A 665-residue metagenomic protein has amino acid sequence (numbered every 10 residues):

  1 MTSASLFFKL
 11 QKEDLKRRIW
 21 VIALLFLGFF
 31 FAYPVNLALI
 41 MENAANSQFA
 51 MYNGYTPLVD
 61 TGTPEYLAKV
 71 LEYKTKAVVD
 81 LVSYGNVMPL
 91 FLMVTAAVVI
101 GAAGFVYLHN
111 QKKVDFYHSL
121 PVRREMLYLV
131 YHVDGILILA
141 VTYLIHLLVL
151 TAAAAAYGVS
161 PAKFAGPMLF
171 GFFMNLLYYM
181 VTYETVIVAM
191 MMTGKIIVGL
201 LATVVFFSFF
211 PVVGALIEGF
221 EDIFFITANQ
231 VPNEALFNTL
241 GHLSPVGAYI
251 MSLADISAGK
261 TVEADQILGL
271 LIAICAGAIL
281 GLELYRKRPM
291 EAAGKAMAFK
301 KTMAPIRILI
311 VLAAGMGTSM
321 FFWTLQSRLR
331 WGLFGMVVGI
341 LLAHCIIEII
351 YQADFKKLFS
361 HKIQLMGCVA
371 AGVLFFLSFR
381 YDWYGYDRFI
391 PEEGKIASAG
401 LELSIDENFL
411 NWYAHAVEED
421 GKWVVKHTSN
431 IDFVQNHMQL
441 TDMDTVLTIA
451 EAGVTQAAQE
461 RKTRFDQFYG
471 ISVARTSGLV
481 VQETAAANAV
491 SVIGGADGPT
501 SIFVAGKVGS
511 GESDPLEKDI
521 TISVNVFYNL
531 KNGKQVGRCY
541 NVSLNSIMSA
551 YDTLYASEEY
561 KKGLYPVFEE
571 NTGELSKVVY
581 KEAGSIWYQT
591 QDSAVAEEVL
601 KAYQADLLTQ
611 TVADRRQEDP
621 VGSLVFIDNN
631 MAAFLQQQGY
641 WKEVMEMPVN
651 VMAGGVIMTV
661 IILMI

Functional and structural regions predicted by a protein language model:
M1-A23: Aromatic- and glycine-rich beta-strand/loop motifs that create alpha-glucan
A4, L39-D80, V212-L284, P289-A298 (+3 more regions): Terminal transmembrane helical anchor/hairpin motif
L25, I197-F210, V337-G339, S360-V373: Central hydrophobic cores of alpha-helical transmembrane segments in multi-pass integral membrane proteins
V79, N86, V133-G194, V198 (+1 more regions): Secretory targeting signals
Y84-K113, H132: Long, hydrophobic alpha-helical segments
Y107-L137, P289, A293-G294, A450 (+1 more regions): Helix-loop-helix units of permease transmembrane domains in multi-pass membrane transporters, especially ABC
R307-G317, I347-D387: Internal/C-terminal transmembrane anchor helices
Q364-G372, R380-A489, T500-I665: Function-determining sites in protein domains
